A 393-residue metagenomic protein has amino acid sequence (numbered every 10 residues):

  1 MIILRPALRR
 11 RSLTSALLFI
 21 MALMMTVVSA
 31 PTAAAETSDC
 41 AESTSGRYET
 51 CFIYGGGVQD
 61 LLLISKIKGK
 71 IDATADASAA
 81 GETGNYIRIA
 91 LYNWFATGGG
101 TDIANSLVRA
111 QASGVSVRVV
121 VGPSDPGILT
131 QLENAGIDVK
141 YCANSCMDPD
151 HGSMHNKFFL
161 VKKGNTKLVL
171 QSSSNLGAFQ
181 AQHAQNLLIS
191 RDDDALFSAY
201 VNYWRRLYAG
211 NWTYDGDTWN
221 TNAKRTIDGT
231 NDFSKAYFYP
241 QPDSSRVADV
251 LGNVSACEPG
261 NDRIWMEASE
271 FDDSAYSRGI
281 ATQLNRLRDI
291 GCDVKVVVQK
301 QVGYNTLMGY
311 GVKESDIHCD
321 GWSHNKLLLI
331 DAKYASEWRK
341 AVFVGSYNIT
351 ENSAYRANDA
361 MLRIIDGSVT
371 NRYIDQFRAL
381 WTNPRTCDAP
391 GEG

Functional and structural regions predicted by a protein language model:
M1-A35: Secretory targeting and sorting signals
P6-R10, T97, D193, D366-G367: Polar helix-capping/helix-linker motif
E36-K68, T83-N85, T101-W212, P259-R263 (+1 more regions): PLD/PLD-like phosphodiesterase catalytic module centered on the HKD motif
L63, D72, A77-A80, R88-N93 (+1 more regions): Short, compositionally biased low-complexity segments enriched in polar/charged residues
I71, A75-A79, L251-E258: Short hydrophobic patches on amphipathic alpha-helices that form coiled-coil/helix-mediated interaction surfaces
G84-A90, A236, N261-S269: Short hydrophobic beta-strand segments
A90-W94, G122, S269-F271: Short strand-loop junctions, especially beta-strand C-caps/beta-turns that link beta-sheets to coils or alpha-helices
A199-A256: Aspartyl protease catalytic domain
